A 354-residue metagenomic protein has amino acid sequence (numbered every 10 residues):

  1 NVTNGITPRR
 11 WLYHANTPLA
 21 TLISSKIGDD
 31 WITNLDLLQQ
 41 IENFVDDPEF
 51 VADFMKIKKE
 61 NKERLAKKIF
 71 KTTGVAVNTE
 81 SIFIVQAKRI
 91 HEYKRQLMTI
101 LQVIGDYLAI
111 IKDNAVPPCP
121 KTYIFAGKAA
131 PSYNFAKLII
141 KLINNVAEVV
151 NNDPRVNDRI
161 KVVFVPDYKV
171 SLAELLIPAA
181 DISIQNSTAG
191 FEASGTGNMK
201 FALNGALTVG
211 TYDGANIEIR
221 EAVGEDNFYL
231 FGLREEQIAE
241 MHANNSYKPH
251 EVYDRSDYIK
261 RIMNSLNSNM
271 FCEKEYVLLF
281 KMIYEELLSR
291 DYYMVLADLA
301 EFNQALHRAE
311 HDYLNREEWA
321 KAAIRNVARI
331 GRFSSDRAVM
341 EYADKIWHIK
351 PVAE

Functional and structural regions predicted by a protein language model:
T3-Q40, P178-A179, N186-A323, V327-R332 (+2 more regions): Catalytic binding pocket for nucleotide-activated donors in carbohydrate/polymer assembly enzymes
R9, V51, M55, Y93 (+7 more regions): Hydrophobic alpha-helical scaffolding
L12-A76: Extended, charge-enriched "interface" segments that sit outside catalytic cores
P48, A52-M55, K88, K94 (+1 more regions): N-terminal pre-catalytic "stem/leader" segment of glycosyltransferase-like enzymes
F50, F54, T79-Q86, S132 (+2 more regions): Residue-level recognition of alpha-helical structural elements
K59-A173, T188, E354: Long, K/E/R/D-enriched contiguous segments that form extended
K88, S171-D181, M199-K200: Contiguous, well-ordered alpha-helical segments that form the cores/surfaces of helical PPI scaffolds
I124-G127, D181, E235-E236: C-terminal, helix-dominated tail/subdomain
